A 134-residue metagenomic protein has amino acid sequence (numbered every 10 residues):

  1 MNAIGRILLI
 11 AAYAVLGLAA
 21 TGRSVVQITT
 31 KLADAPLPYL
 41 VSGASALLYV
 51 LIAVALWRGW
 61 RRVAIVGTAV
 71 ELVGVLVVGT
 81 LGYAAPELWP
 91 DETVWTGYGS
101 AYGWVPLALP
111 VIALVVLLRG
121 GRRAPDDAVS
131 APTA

Functional and structural regions predicted by a protein language model:
M1-L16: Cytosolic juxtamembrane helix and N-cap/initiation of the first transmembrane helix
G5-L9, V25-S45: Transmembrane alpha-helix entry/boundary detector in multi-pass membrane proteins
A20-Q27, V70-P86: C-terminal TM-helix exit segments that contain a strictly Trp-centered aromatic cap at the helix terminus
L48-R58, A113-V116: Alpha-helical transmembrane segments in multipass membrane proteins, preferentially the mid-helix core
A55-V75: Loop-to-transmembrane helix junctions at the membrane interface
T80-G99: Membrane-helix boundary connector in multi-pass membrane proteins
T93-I112: Individual transmembrane alpha-helices with interfacial aromatic-anchor signatures
L117-A131: Membrane-interface capping segments at transmembrane-helix boundaries
